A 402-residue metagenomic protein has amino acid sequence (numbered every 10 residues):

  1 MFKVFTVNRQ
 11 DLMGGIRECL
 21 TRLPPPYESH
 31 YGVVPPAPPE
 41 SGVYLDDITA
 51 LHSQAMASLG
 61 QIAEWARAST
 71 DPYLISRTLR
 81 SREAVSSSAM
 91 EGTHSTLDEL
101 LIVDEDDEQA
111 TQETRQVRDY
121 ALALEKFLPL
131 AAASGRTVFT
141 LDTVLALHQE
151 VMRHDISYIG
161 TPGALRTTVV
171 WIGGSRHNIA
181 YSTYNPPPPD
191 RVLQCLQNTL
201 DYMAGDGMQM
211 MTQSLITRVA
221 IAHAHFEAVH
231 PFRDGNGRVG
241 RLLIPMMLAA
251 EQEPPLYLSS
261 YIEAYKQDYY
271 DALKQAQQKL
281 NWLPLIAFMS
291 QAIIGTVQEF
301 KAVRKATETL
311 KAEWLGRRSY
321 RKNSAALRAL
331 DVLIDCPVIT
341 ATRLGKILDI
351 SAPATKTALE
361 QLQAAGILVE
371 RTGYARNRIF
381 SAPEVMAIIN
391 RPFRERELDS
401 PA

Functional and structural regions predicted by a protein language model:
M1-A402: FIC/Doc superfamily catalytic core
